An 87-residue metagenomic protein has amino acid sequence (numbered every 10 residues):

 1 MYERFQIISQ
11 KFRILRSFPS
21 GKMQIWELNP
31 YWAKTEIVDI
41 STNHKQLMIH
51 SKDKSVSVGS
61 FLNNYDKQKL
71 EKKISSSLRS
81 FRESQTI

Functional and structural regions predicted by a protein language model:
M1-I25: Membrane-cytosol interface motif
I7-Q10, S41-K45: A short, compositionally biased
I7-S9, K34, E71, S80: Charge-rich, low-complexity amphipathic helices in intrinsically disordered tails/linkers adjacent to domains
M23-H44: Pleckstrin homology
H44-I87: A membrane-cytosol interface segment of integral membrane proteins
